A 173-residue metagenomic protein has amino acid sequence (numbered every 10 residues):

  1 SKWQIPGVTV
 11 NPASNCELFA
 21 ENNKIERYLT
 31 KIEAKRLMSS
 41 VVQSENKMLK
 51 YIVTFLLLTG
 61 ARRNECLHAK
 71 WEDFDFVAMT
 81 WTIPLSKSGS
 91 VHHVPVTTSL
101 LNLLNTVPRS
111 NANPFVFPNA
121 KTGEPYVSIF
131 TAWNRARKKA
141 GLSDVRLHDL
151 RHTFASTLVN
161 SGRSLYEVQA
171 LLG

Functional and structural regions predicted by a protein language model:
I5-R63, L67-H68, V77, K87-V91 (+3 more regions): Basic, Lys/Arg- and aromatic-enriched nucleic-acid-binding interface segment
A13-C16, L37, V116-F117, W133 (+1 more regions): Bulky hydrophobic/aromatic "packing anchor" residues in well-ordered structure
E17, M38, P84, T97 (+1 more regions): Residue-level detector of conserved, well-ordered beta-strand and adjacent loop positions that form binding/recognition
Y28, I83-G89, S99-L101, L165 (+1 more regions): Catalytic-site neighborhood detector that most strongly recognizes the C-terminal catalytic loop/helix of tyrosine
I32, A78, P95-S143: Active-site/catalytic core of tyrosine-dependent DNA strand-transfer enzymes
T54, L58-E65, A132-R135, R151-G173: C-terminal catalytic core of tyrosine-transesterase DNA break-rejoin enzymes
D73-T80, S143-D144, R163-G173: Short, polar N-cap/turn motifs at the start of nucleic acid-interacting alpha helices
